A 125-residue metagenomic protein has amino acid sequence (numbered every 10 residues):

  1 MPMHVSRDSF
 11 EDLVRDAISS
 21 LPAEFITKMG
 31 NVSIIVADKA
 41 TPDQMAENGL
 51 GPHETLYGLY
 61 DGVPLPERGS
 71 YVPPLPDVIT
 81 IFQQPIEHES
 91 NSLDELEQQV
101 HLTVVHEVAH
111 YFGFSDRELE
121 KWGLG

Functional and structural regions predicted by a protein language model:
M1-Q99, Y111, S115-E120, G125: Active-site rim/adjacent substrate-binding subdomains
Q99-E107: Short alpha-helical catalytic segment bearing the HExxH-like zincin motif of zinc-dependent metalloproteases
